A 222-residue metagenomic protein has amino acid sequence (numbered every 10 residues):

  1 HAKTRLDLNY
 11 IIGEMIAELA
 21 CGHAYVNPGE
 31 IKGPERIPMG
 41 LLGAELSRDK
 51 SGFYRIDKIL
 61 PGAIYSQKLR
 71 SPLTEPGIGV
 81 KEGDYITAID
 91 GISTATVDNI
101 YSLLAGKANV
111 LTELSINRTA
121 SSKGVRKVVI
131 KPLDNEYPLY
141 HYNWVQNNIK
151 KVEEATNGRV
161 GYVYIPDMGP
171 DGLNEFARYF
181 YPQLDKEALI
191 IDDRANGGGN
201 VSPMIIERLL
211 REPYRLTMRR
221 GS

Functional and structural regions predicted by a protein language model:
H1, G29, G33, A63-L73 (+2 more regions): Cleft-lining beta-strand/loop regions that shape enzyme active-site pockets
H1-H23: Amphipathic alpha-helical substructures
L19-K68, E153-E154: PDZ/PDZ-like peptide-tail recognition elements
G83: Conserved catalytic motifs of ABC-family nucleotide-binding domains
